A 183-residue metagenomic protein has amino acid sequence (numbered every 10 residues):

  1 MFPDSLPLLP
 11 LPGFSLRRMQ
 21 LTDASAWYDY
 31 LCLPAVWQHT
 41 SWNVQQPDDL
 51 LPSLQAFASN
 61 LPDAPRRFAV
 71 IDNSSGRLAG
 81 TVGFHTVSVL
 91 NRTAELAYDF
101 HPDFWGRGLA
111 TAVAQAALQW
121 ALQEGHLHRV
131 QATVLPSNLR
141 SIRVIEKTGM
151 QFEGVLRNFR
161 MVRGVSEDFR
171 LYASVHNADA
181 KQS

Functional and structural regions predicted by a protein language model:
M1-A35, R67-S183: Acyl-donor (CoA/ACP) binding surface of acyl/acetyltransferases
A35-A56: Conserved GNAT-fold acetyl-CoA-binding loop/helix
Q38, P47-D48, L61, G164 (+1 more regions): A short hydrophobic/aromatic micro-motif that marks alpha-helical segments and, especially, helix-coil
A56-A69: A short helix-loop-beta-strand connector motif used in the catalytic cores of GNAT acetyltransferases and, in some
